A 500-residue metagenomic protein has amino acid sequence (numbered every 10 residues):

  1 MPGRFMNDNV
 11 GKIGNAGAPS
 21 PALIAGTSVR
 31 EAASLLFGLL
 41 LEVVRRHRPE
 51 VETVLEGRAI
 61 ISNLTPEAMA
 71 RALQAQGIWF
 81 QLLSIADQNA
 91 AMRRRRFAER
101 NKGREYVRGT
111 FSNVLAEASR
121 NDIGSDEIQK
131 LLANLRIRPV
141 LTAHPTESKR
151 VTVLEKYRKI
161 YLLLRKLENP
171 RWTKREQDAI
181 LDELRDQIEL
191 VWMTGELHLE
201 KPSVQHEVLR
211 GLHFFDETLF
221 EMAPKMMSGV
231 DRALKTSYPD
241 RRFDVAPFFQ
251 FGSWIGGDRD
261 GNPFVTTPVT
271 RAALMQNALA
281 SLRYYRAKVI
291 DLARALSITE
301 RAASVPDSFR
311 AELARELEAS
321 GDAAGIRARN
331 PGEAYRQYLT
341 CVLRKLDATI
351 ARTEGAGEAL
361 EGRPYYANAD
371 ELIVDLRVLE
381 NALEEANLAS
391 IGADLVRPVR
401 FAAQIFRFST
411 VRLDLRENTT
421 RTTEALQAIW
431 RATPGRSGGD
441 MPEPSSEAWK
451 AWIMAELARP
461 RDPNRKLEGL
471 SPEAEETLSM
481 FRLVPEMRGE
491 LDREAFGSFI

Functional and structural regions predicted by a protein language model:
P2-M454, S471-E476, A495-S498: Often metal-dependent polyanion-binding catalytic scaffolds in large enzymes
E456-P460: Extended, compositionally biased accessory segments flanking or bridging domains
R461, R465-E468, E490-I500: Long, K/E/R/D-enriched contiguous segments that form extended
K466-E475, F481: Active-site beta->alpha loop and helix N-cap motifs at the rims of alpha/beta catalytic domains
